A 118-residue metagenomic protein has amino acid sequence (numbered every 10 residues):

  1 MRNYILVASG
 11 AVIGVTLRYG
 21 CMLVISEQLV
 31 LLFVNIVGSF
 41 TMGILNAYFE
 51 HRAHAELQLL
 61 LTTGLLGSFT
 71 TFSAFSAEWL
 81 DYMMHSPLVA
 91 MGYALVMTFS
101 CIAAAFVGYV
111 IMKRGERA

Functional and structural regions predicted by a protein language model:
M1-A118: Membrane-interface helix-loop junctions in multi-pass transporters/channels
